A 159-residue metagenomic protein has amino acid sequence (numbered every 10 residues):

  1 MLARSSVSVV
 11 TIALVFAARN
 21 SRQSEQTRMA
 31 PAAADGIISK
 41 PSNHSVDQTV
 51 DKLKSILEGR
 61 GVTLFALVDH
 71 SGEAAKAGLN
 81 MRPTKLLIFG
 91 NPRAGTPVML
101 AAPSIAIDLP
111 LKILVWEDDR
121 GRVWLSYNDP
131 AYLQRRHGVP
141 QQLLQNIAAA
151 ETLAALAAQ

Functional and structural regions predicted by a protein language model:
M1-V7: Bacterial N-terminal signal peptides that target proteins for export
S8-V15: Bacterial N-terminal signal peptides
R22-G61: Terminal, regulation- and interaction-focused segments at domain boundaries
T49, L53, H70, N146-A149: Stable alpha-helical elements in mature extracytoplasmic
K54, E58-L111: Compact, glycine-rich, soluble single-domain proteins
I113-P140: Beta-strand/loop substructures that line and gate deep hydrophobic ligand-binding cavities in soluble
P130-Q159: C-terminal partner/receptor-binding element of secreted or periplasmic proteins
